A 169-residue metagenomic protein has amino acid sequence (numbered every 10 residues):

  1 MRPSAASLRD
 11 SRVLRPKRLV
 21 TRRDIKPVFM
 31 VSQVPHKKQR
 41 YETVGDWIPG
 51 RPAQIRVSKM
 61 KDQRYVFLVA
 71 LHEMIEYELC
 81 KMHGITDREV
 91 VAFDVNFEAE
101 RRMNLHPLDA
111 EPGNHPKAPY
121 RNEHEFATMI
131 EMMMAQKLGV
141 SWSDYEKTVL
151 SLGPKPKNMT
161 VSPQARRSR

Functional and structural regions predicted by a protein language model:
A5-Y65, K81-R169: Metalloprotease/metallohydrolase-associated module, dominated by Zn2+-dependent proteases
L68-C80: Active-site recognition of the HExxH zinc-binding catalytic motif
